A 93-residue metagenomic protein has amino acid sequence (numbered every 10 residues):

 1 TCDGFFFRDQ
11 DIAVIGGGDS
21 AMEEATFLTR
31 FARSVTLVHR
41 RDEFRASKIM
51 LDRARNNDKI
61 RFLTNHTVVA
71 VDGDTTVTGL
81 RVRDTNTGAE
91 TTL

Functional and structural regions predicted by a protein language model:
T1-F31: Glycine-rich dinucleotide-binding loop and its adjacent helix/turn
R30-L93: A Rossmann-like FAD-binding core segment of flavoenzymes
